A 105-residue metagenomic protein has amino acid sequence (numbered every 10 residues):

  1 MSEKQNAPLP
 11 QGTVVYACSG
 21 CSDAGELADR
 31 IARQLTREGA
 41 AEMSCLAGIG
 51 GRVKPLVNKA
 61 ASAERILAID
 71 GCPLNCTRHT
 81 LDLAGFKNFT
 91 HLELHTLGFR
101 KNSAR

Functional and structural regions predicted by a protein language model:
M1-R105: Iron-sulfur-associated redox domains of electron-transfer enzymes in respiratory and anaerobic energy metabolism
